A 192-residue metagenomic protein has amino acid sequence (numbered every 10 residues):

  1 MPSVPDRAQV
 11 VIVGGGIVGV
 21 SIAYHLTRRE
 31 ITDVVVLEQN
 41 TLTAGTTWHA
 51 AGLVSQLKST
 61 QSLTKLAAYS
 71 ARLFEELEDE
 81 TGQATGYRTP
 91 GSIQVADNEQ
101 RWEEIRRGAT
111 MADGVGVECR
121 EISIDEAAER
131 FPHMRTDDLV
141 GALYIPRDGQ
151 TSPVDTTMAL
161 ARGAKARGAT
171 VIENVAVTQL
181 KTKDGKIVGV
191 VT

Functional and structural regions predicted by a protein language model:
V4-V18, V35: Beta1/beta-strand and adjacent pyrophosphate-binding region of the FAD-binding site in flavoprotein oxidoreductases
A23, T27, G163-K165: Gly/Ala-rich phosphate-binding loop of Rossmann-like dinucleotide-binding domains, activating on the conserved
T27-W48: Glycine-rich FAD pyrophosphate-binding loop
E38, S123, E173-V175: Short loop/edge segments at beta-strand edges and connector loops that shape dinucleotide/nucleotide cofactor-binding
G52-R130: Dinucleotide-binding Rossmann-like beta1-alpha1 core, especially the glycine-rich loop that anchors the ADP
Q100, F131-L139, K181-V188: A short, glycine/Asx- and small/polar-enriched loop/turn that sits immediately N-terminal to a beta-strand
L143-T192: Helical element adjacent to the flavin cofactor pocket in flavoenzyme catalytic cores
